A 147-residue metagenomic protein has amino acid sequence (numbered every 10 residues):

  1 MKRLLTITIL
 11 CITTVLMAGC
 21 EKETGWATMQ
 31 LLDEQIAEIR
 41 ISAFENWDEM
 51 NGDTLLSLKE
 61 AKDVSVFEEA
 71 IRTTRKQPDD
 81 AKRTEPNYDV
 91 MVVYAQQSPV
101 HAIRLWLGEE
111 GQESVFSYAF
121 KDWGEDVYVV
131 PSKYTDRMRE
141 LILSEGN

Functional and structural regions predicted by a protein language model:
M1-L4: Positively charged n-region of N-terminal signal peptides that target proteins for export
T6-T14: Hydrophobic helical h-region of N-terminal Sec-dependent signal peptides in bacterial secretory/periplasmic proteins
V15-G19: C-terminal motif of bacterial Sec signal peptides marking the signal peptidase cleavage site
C20-N147: Function-determining sites in protein domains
